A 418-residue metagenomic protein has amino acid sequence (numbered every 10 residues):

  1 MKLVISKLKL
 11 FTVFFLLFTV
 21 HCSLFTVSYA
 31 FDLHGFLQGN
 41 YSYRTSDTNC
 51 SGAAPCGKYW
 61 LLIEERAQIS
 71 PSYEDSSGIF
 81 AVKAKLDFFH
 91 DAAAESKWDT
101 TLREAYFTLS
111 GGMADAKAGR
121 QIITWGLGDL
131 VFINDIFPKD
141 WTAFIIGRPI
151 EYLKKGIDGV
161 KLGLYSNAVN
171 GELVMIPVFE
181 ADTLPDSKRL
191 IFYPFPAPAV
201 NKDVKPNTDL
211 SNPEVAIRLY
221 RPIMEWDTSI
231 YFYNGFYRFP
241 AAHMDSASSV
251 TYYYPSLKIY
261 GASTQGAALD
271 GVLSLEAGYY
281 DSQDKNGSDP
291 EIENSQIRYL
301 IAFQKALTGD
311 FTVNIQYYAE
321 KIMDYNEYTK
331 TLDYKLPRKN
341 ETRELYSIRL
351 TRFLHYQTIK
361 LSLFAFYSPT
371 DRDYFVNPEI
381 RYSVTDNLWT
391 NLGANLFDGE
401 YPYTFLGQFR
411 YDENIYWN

Functional and structural regions predicted by a protein language model:
G35-Y43, A84-F88, A118-R120, L173-P177 (+6 more regions): Transmembrane beta-barrel strands of outer-membrane/channel proteins
T45-P55, A93-T101, L130-I133, L184-L190 (+6 more regions): Outer-membrane beta-barrel translocator domains and adjoining extracellular loop/strand segments of Gram-negative
E65-Y73, E104-G111, V160-L164, I217-R221 (+8 more regions): Residues on the lipid-exposed face of transmembrane beta-strands in outer-membrane beta-barrel proteins
S72-I191, R221-M224, G399: Outer membrane beta-barrel
G78-V82, M113-A116, A168-G171, E225-T228 (+5 more regions): Repeated loop/turn-to-beta-strand initiation elements of outer-membrane beta-barrel proteins
T183, K188-E293: Surface-exposed beta-loop-beta
G235, Q265-K285, P290-F366: Detector for outer-membrane/organellar transmembrane beta-barrel domains, recognizing the amphipathic beta-strand
F409-N418: Outer-membrane beta-barrel "beta-signal"
